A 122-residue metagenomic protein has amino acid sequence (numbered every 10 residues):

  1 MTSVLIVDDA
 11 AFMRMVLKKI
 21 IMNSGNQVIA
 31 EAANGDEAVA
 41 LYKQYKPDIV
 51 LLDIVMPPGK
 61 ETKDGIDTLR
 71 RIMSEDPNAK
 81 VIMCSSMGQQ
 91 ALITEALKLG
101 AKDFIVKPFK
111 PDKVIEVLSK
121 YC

Functional and structural regions predicted by a protein language model:
V7-D8, A32, V50: Conserved sequence signature across two-component system core domains
A11-A30: Two-component/phosphorelay signaling modules centered on CheY-like receiver
A40, E61-P77: Short amphipathic alpha-helix used as the core "switch/output" element in two-component signaling
Y45-L51, M56: Active-site beta3 strand of CheY-like receiver
K63, D67, G88-D103: Alpha4 helix (beta4-alpha4-beta5 surface) of REC/receiver domains from two-component response regulators
A91, F109-L118: C-terminal output helix
